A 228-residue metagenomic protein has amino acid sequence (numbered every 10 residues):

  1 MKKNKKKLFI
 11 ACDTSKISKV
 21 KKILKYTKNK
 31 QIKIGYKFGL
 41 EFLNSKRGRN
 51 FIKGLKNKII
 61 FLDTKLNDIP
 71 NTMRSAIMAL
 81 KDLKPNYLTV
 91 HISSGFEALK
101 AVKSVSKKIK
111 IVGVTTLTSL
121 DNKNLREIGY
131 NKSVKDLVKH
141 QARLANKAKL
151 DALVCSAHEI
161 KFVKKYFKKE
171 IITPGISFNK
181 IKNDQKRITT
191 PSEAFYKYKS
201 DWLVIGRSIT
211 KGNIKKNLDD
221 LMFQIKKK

Functional and structural regions predicted by a protein language model:
M1, L24-Q31, R49-N57, A79-D82 (+3 more regions): Acidic (Asp/Glu)-rich catalytic clusters
K2-K6, D68, T72-K161, F167-I172 (+1 more regions): Conserved anion-binding
I10, Y36, K65, L88 (+5 more regions): Conserved, mostly hydrophobic/aromatic
C12-K28, K33-N50, P70-M73, A157 (+1 more regions): Conserved alpha/beta-domain cores
I34, N86, D151, S200-D201: Receiver (REC) domain switch/active-site residues of two-component response regulators
K37-F38, N57-N67, L203: Active-site cofactor/substrate anionic-group-binding motifs, chiefly glycine- and Lys/Arg-rich phosphate-binding loops
F38, F42, K46, C155-S200: A C-terminal functional module that forms or caps the active site or interfaces directly with catalytic machinery
Y87-A98, F178, R187-P191, F195-L218: Glycine-rich phosphate-binding active-site loops on the catalytic face of alpha/beta enzymes
